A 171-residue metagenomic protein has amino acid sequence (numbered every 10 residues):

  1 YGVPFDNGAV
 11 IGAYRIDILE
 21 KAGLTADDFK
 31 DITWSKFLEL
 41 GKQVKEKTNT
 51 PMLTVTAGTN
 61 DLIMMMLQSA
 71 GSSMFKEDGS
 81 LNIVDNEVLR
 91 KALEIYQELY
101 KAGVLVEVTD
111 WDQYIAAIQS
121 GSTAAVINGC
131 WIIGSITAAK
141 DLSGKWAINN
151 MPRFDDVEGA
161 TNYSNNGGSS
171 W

Functional and structural regions predicted by a protein language model:
Y1-D6, V10, E20, S35-L81 (+2 more regions): Extracytoplasmic/periplasmic solute-binding protein
D17-F29, A102-V104: Aromatic-glycine-rich donor-binding/catalytic loop that engages nucleotide-sugar donors across glycosyltransferases
A22, E98-A102, A139-W171: Extracytoplasmic/periplasmic substrate-recognition and gating elements
I32-L38, V106-S120, R153: Short helix-initiation/N-cap motifs at beta->coil->alpha
L38-V44, G79-V108, M151: Glycine-centered hinge/linker elements that transmit conformational signals in sensory and ligand-binding systems
L40-G41, Y96, Y114-Q119, T123 (+1 more regions): Short, hydrophobic alpha-helical packing/hinge segments within bilobed ligand-binding/sensory domains
W111, N128-I133, P152, G167-G168: Beta->alpha turn/N-cap motifs
A124-G129, A147-N149: Paired acidic/hydrophobic, glycine-rich loop segments that form the ligand-binding mouth/hinge of periplasmic-binding
